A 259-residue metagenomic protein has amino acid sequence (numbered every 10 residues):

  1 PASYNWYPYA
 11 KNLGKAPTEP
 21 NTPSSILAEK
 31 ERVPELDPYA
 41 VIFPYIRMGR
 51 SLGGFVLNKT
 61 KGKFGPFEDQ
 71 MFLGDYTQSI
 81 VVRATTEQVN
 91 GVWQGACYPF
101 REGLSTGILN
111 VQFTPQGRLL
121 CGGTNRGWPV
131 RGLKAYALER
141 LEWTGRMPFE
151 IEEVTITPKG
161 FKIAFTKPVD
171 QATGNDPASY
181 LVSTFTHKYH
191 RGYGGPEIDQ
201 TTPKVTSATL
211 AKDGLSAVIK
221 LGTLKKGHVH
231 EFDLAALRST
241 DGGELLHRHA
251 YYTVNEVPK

Functional and structural regions predicted by a protein language model:
P1-P148, E152-T157, Q171: Beta-propeller domains with acidic blade repeats across secreted/periplasmic ectodomains and cytosolic WD/CNH propellers
E87, T144, T186, R238-G243: Solvent-exposed strand-loop boundary residues in beta-sheet-rich modules
K159-I163, A217: Structural beta-strand segments of beta-rich domains
A164-S207, F232-S239, R248-Y251: Short, surface-exposed alpha-helix to beta-strand junction/turn motifs within ectodomains of secreted and cell-envelope
T209-D213: Blade-terminus and WD-like Trp-Asp/Gly-His loop motifs, strongest in beta-propeller folds
S216-G222: Exposed aromatic-hydrophobic patches
T223-H228: Surface-exposed, short loops/turns at beta-strand junctions within beta-sandwich domains
L246-K259: Short beta-strand elements
